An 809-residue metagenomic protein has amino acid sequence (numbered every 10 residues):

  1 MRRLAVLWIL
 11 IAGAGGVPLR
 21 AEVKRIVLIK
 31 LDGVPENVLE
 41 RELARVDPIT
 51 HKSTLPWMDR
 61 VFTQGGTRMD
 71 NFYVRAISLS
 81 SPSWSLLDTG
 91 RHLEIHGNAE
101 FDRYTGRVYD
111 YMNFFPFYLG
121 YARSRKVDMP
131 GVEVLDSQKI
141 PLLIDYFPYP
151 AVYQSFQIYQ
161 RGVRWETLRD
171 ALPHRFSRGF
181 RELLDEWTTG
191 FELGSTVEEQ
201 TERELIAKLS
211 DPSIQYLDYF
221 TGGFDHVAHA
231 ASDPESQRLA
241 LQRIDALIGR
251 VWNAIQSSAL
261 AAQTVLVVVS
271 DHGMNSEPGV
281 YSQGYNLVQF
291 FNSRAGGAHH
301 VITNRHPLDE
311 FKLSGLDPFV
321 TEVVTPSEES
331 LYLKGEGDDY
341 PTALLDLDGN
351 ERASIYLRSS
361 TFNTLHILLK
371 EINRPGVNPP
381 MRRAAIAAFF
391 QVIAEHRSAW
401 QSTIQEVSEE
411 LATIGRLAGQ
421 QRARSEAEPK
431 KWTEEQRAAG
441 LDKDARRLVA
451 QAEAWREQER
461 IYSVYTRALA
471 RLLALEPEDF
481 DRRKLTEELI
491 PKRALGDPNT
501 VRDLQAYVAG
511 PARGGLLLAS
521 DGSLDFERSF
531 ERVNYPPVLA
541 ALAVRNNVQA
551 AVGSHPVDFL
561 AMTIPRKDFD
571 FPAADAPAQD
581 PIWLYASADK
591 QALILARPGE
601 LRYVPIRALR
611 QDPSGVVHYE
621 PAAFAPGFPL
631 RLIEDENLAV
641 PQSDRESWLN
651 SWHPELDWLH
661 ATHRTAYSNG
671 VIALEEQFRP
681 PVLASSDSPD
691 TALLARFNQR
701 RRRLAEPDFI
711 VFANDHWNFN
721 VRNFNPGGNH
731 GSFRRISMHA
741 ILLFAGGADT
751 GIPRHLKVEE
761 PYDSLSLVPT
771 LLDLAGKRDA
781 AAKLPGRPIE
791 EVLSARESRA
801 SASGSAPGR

Functional and structural regions predicted by a protein language model:
G16-V23: Boundary at the C-terminal end of the N-terminal hydrophobic targeting segment
K24-L39, V61-F62, L87, I214-G222 (+6 more regions): Beta-strand elements within well-structured catalytic alpha/beta cores of enzymes that handle phosphate/sulfate esters
L39-H96, Y153: Short, structured active-site-proximal loop/turn typified by the sulfatase FGly-forming signature C/S-X-P-X-R
N71-V74, V127-V134, F697, G727-N729 (+2 more regions): Active-site rim elements
W84-A231, A343-H555, F559-A576, P581-S685 (+1 more regions): His/Asp/Glu-rich, glycine-adjacent segments that coordinate divalent cations and/or stabilize oxyanion chemistry on
G194-P212, L217, F224-V267, H272-E277 (+5 more regions): A long, amphipathic alpha-helix that forms part of the scaffold/cap immediately adjacent to metal-dependent active
H272-F362, I367, V377, E395 (+4 more regions): Histidine-centered active-site microenvironments of extracellular/periplasmic hydrolases and transferases
L674-D687, T691, E759, S766 (+1 more regions): Polar, surface-exposed loop/tail segments that function as active-site lids or cofactor/substrate-recognition elements
